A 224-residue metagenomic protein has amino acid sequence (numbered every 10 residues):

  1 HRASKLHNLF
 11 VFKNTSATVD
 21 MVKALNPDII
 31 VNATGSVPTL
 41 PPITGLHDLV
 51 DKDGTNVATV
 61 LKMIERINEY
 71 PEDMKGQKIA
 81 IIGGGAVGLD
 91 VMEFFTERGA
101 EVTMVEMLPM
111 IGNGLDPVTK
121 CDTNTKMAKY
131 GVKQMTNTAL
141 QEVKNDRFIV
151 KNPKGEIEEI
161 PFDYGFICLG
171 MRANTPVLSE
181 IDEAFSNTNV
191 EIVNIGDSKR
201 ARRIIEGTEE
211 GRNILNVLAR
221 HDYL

Functional and structural regions predicted by a protein language model:
H1-P27, I43, L115-T138, D146: N-terminal Rossmann-like dinucleotide/flavin-binding domain of flavoprotein oxidoreductases that bind FAD/FMN
A3-F10, V50-N56, A100, M127-K133 (+1 more regions): A short helix-to-beta-strand connector/capping loop
V11-K23, T34-I43, N56-L115, K151-L224: Rossmann-like dinucleotide/flavin-binding elements
L46: Active-site His/acidic residue clusters
L49-V50, K120-T123, E210-N213: Short, hinge-like loop/turn segments at secondary-structure boundaries
K144-N145, N152: Short acidic-glycine loop/turn motifs at beta-strand connectors
